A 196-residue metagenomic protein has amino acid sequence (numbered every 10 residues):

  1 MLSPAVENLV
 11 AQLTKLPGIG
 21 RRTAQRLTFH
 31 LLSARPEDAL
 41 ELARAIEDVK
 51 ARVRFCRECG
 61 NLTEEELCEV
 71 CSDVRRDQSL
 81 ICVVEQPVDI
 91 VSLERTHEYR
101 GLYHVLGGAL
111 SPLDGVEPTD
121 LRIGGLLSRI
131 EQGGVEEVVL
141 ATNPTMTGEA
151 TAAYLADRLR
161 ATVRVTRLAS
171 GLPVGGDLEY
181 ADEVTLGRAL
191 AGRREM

Functional and structural regions predicted by a protein language model:
M1-V6, K15, T28-I90: Cys/His-rich Zn2+-binding cysteine-cluster or related metal-binding knuckle/ribbon modules and their
E7-A11, Q25-F29, L40, R44 (+7 more regions): Solvent-exposed alpha-helical segments within well-ordered globular domains of core cellular machineries
E7-T14, A34, N61-L62, D73-V74 (+4 more regions): S-adenosyl-L-methionine-dependent methyltransferase catalytic core, i.e., the SAM/SAH-binding region
P17, P36, V49, N61 (+3 more regions): Conserved phosphate/pyrophosphate-binding and hydrolysis machinery centered on Walker-type P-loop NTPases, extending
A24, S72-T142: Extended interfacial segments that mediate partner engagement and assembly in macromolecular machines
R26-L27, E37, E41, R54 (+9 more regions): Residue-level signal for pocket-adjacent positions within structured domains
Y99, L127-M196: Long C-terminal interaction/binding lobes of large macromolecular proteins
